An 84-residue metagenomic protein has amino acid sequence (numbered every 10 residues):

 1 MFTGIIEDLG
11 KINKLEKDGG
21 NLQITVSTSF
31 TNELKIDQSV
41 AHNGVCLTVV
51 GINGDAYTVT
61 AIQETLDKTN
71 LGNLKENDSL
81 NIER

Functional and structural regions predicted by a protein language model:
M1-R84: Conserved loop->alpha-helix
